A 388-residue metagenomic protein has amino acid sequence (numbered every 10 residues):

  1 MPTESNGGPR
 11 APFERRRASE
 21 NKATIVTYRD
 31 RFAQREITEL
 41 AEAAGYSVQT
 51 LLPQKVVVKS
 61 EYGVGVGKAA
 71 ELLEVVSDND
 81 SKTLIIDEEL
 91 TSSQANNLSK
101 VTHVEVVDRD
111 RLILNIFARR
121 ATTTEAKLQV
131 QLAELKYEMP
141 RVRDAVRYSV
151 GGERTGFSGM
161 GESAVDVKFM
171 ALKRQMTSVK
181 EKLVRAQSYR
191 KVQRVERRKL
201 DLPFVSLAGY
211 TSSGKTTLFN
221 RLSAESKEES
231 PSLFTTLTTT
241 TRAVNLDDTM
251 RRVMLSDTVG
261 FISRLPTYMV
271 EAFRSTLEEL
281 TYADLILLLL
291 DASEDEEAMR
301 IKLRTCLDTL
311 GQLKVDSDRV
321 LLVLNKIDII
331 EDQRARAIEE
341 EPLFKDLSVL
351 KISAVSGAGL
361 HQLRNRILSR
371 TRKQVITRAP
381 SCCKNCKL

Functional and structural regions predicted by a protein language model:
M1-N115: N-terminal accessory targeting/assembly segments
E4-E14, F32-R35, V57-E74, V259-A283 (+1 more regions): Switch II of P-loop NTPase G domains
Y28, Q54-V64, I113, T258 (+4 more regions): G-domain G4 guanine-recognition motif of GTPases
E36-L40, L73-D78, E89-H103, M250 (+1 more regions): Conserved C-terminal guanine-recognition region of P-loop GTPase G domains, centered on the G4
I37, L84, L135, L172 (+4 more regions): Residue-level signature of catalytic and energy-coupling elements of molecular machines, predominantly ATP/GTP-dependent
E42-G45, S77, S99, K136 (+17 more regions): Signal for well-folded cores of large energy- and translation-related assemblies
H103-T155, D328-C383: Canonical P-loop GTPase G-domain recognition
S149-V270, L280-Y282: Conserved G1/Walker A P-loop phosphate-binding module
